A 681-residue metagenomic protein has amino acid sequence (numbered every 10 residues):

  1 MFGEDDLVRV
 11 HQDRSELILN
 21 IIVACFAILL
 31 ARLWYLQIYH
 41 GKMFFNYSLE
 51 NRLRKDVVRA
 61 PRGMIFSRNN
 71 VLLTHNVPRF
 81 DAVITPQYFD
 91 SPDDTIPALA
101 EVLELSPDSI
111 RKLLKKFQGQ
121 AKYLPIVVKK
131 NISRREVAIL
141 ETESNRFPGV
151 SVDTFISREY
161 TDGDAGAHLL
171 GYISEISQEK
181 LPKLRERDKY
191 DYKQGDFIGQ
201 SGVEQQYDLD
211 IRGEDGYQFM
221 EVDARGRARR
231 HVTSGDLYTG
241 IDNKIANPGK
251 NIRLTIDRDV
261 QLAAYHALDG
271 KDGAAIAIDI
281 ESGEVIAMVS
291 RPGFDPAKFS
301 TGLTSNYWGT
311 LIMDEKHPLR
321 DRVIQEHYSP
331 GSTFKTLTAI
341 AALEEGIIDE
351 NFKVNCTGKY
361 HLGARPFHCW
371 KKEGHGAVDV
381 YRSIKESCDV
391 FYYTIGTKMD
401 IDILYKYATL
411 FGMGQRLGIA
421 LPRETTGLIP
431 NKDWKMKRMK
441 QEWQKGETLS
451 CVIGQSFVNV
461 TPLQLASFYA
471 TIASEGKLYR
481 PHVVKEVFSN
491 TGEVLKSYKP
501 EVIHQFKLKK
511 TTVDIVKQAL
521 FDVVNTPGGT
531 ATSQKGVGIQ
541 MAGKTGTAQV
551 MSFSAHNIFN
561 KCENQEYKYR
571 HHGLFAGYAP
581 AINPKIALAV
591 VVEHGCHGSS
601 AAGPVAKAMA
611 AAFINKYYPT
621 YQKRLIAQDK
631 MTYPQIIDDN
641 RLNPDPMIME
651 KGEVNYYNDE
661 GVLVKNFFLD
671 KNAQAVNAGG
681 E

Functional and structural regions predicted by a protein language model:
M1-S305, H327, D349, D402-G412 (+7 more regions): Periplasmic/cell-envelope proteins involved in peptidoglycan metabolism and beta-lactam response
F2-D6, Q12, T74, Q118 (+6 more regions): Beta-lactam-recognizing serine transpeptidase/beta-lactamase-like catalytic domain environment
